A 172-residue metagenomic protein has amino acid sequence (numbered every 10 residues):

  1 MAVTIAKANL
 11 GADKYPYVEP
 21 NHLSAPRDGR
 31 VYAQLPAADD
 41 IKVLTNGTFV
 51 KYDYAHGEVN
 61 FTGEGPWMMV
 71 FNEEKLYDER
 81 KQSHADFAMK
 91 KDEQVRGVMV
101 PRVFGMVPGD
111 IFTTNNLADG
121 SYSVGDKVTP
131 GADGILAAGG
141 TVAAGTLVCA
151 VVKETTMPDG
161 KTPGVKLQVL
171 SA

Functional and structural regions predicted by a protein language model:
M1-A172: Surface-exposed, low-hydrophobicity beta-strand/loop segments enriched in small/polar/acidic residues
